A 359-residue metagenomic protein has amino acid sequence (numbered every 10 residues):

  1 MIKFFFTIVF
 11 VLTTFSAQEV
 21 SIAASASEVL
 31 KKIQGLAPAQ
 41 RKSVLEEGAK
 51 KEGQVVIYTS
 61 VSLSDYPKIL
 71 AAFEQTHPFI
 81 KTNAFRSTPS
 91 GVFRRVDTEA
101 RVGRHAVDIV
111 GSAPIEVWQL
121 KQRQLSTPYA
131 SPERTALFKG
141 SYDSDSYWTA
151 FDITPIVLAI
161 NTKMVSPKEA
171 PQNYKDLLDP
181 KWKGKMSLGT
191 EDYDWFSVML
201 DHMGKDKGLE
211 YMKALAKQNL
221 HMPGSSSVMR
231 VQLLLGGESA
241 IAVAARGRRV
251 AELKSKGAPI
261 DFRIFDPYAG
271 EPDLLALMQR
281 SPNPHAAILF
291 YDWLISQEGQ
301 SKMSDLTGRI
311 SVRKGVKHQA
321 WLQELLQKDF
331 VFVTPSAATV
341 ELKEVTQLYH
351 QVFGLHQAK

Functional and structural regions predicted by a protein language model:
I22-A113: Early extracytoplasmic/lumenal segment of secretory-pathway proteins
R101-S112, L125-A159: A structural signal for short loop-to-beta-strand junctions that line the ligand-binding cleft of periplasmic/secreted
L120-P128, G140-S146, K207, E252-I264: Ligand-binding "clamshell"
K139-G140, I153-P155, M212-K217, H221-G224 (+2 more regions): Periplasmic-binding protein-like
V157-M164, L200-H202, E271-P284, K302-M303: A bilobed periplasmic-binding-protein/Venus flytrap-type ligand-binding module shared by bacterial periplasmic
W182-E191, L294-H318: Periplasmic-binding protein-like
K185-D266: Ligand-binding pocket segment of bilobal, Venus flytrap-like solute-binding proteins
H318-K359: Extracellular/periplasmic bilobal clamshell ligand-binding domains
